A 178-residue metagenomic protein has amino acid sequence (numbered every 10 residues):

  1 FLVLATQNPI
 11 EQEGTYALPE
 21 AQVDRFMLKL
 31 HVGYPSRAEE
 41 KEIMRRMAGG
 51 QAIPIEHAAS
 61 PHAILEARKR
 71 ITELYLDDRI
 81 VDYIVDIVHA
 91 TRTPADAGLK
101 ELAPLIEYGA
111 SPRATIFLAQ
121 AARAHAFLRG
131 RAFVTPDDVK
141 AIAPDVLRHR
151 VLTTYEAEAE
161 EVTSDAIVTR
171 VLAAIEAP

Functional and structural regions predicted by a protein language model:
F1-L74, R123-H125: Canonical AAA+ ATPase core
L18, E39, A59, Y75 (+4 more regions): Alpha-helix N-cap and coil->helix boundary residues
L18-E20, E56, L76, E107 (+1 more regions): Replace "in large, NTP-powered and nucleic-acid-processing enzymes" with "in large, NTP-powered factors and other
Q22, M44-A48, V88, A143 (+1 more regions): Hydrophobic aliphatic residues
I43, A67-R70, I87, R170-A174: Residues that form generic nucleotide/phosphate-binding pockets
P54-D96, K100-T115: Conserved AAA+ ATPase small/helical "lid" subdomain
T93-P178: C-terminal engagement/docking regions of AAA+ P-loop ATPases
